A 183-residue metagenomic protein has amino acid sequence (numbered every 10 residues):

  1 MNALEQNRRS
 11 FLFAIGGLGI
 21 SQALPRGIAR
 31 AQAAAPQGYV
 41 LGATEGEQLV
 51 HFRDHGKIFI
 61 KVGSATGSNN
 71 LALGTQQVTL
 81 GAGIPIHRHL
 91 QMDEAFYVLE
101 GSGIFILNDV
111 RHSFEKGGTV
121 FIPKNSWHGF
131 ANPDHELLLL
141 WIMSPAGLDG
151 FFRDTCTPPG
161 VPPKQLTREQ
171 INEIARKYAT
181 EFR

Functional and structural regions predicted by a protein language model:
M1-G19: N-terminal secretory signal peptides and thylakoid transit peptides that target proteins across membranes
P25-D54, G160: C-terminal segment of N-terminal export signals and the immediately downstream linker at the start of the mature
E47-I86, M92: A short glycine-rich, His/Asp/Glu-containing loop-to-beta-strand
V78, Q91-F105, I142: Short, conserved beta-strand element in jelly-roll/cupin
V110-K124: Short acidic-glycine-tyrosine-enriched beta hairpin
K124-D149: Ligand-binding loop in jelly-roll beta-barrel domains
R153-R183: Acidic/histidine-enriched, glycine/proline-rich intrinsically disordered or flexible terminal extensions
